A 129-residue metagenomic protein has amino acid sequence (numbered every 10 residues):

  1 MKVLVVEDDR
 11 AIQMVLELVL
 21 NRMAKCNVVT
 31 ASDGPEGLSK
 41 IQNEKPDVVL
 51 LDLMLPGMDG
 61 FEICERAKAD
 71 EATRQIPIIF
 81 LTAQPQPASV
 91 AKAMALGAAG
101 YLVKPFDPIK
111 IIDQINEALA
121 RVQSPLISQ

Functional and structural regions predicted by a protein language model:
E7: Conserved acidic carboxylate
R10-V29: Two-component/phosphorelay signaling modules centered on CheY-like receiver
T30-V48: Acidic, metal-coordinating helix/loop segments flanking the phosphotransfer/catalytic sites of two-component signaling
D52, T82: Active-site residues of response regulator receiver
P56, E65, R74, Q86 (+1 more regions): The feature encodes the CheY-like receiver
F106-I115: C-terminal output helix
